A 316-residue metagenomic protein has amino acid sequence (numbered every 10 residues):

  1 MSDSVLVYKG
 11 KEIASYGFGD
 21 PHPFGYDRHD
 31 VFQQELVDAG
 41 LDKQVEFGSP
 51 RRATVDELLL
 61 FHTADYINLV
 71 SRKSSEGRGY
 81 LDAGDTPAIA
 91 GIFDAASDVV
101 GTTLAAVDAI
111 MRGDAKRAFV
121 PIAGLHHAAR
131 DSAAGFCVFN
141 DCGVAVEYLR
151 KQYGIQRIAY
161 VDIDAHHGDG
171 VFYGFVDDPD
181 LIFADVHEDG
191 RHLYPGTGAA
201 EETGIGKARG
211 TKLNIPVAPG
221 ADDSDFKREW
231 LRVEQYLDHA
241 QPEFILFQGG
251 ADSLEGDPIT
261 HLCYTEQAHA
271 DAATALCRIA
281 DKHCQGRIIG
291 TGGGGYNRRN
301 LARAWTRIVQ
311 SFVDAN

Functional and structural regions predicted by a protein language model:
S2-L149, P216: Metal-dependent C-N hydrolase catalytic cores
S15-G17, A129, L254-D257, N297-L301: Short active-site-adjacent structural elements
D27, V31, D98, R228 (+2 more regions): Short, charged alpha-helical segments
K43, L104, D108, R117-K282 (+1 more regions): Conserved alpha-helical scaffold segments that buttress catalytic/binding sites
L60-T63, E266, R299-N316: Short, electropositive alpha-helical surface patch
I67-S71, S253, N316: Flexible, low-complexity linker/boundary loops enriched in proline and small hydrophobic residues that flank enzymatic
